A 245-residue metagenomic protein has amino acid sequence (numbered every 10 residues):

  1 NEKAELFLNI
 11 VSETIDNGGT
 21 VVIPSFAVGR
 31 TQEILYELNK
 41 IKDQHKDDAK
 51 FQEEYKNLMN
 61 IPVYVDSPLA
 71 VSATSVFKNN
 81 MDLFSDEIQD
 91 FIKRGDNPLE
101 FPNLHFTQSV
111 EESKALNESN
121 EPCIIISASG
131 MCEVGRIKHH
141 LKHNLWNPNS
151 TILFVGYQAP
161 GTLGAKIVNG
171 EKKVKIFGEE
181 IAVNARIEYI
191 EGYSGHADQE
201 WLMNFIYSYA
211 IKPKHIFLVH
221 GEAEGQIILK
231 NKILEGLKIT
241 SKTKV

Functional and structural regions predicted by a protein language model:
N1-V245: Acidic/His-rich, metal-assisted hydrolase cores and their charged scaffolds
